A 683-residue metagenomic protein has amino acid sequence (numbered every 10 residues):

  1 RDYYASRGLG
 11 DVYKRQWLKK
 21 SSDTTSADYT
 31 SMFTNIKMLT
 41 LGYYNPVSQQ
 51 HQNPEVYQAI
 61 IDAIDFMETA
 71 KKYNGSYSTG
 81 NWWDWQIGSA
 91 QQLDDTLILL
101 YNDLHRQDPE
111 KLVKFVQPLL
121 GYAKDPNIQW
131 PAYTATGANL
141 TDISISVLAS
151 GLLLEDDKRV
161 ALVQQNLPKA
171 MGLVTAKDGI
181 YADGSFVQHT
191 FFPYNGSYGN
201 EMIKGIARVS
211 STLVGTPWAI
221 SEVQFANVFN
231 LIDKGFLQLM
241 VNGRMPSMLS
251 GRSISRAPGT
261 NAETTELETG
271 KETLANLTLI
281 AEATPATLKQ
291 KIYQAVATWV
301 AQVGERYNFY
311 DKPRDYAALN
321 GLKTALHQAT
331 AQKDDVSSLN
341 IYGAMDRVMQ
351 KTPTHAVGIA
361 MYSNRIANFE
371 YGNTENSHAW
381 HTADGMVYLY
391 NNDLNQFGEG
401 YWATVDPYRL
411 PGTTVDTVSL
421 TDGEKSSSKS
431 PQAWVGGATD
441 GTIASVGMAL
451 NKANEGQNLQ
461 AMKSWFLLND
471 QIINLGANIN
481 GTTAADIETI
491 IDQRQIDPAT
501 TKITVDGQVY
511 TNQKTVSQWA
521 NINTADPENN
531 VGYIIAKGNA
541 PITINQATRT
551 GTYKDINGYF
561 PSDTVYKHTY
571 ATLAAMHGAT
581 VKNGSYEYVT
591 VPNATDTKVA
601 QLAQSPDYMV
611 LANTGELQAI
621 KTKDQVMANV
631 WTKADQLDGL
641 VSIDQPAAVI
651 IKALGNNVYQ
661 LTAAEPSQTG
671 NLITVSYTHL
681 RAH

Functional and structural regions predicted by a protein language model:
D2-Y13, H679-A682: Single conserved hydrophobic/aromatic residue that forms the stacking wall/gate of nucleotide- or nucleobase-binding
G8-L9, S22, S48, G538 (+2 more regions): Short linear sequence elements within intrinsically disordered, low-complexity coil regions
D11-P258: Aromatic-lined, polymer-binding surfaces characteristic of secreted/periplasmic polysaccharide-degrading enzymes
V209-Q224, V228-I673, L680: Extended polysaccharide-engagement surfaces of secreted carbohydrate-active enzymes
